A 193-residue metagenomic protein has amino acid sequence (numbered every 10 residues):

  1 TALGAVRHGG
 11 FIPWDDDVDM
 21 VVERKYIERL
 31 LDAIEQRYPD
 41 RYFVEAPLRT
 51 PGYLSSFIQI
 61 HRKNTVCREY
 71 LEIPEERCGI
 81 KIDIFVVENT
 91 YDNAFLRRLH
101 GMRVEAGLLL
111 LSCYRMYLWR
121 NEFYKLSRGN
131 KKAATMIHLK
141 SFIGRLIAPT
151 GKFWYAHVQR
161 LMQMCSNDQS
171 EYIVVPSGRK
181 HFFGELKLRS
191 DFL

Functional and structural regions predicted by a protein language model:
T1-V18, I27: Active-site nucleotide-donor binding segment shared across nucleotidyl transfer reactions
D19, L193: Active-site scaffold segments
V21-E23: Short hydrophobic/aromatic beta-strand micro-patches that form the beta-sheet surface supporting nucleotide- or nucleic
E28-D32: Short, conserved charged micro-motifs
I34-D92, L108-F192: Conserved catalytic core of two-metal-ion nucleotidyltransferases
A94-H100: A short secondary-structure junction signal
M102-G107: Membrane-anchoring alpha-helices and their flanking helix-loop junctions
